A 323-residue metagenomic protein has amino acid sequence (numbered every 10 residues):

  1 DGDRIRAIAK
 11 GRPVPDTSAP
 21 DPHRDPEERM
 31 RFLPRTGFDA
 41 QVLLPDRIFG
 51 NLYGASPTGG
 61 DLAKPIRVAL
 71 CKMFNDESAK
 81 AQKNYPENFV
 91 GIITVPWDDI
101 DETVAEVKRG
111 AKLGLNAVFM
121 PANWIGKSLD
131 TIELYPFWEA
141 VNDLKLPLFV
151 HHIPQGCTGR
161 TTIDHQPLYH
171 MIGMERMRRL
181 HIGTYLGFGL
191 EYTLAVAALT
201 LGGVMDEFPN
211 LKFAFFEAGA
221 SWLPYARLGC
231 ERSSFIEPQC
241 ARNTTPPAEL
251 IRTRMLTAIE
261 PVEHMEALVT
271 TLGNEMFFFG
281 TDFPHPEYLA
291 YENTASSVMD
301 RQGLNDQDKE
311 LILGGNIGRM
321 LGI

Functional and structural regions predicted by a protein language model:
D1-A40, M73-N84, A105-R109, G202-G203 (+5 more regions): Mid-to-C-terminal alpha-helical segments outside catalytic/metal-binding sites
A7-S18, L52-D61, M177-Y185: Short glycine/proline-rich turn/loop motifs
G11-R12, T17-S18, R67, V95 (+2 more regions): A generic structural signal for short
S18, K64-C71, I182-L190, G303: A short acidic, glycine-rich active-site loop that binds or catalyzes chemistry on phosphate/adenosine moieties
T36-A40, R47-C157: Extended, charged catalytic domains and RNA/DNA-binding interfaces, predominantly in divalent-metal-using enzymes
R67, C71, N75, T193-A197 (+1 more regions): Amphipathic, non-transmembrane alpha-helical scaffold segments
V95-D98, A218, E260, I312: Short beta->alpha linker loops
V107-F278: Catalytic pocket-lining loop regions of alpha/beta-barrel enzymes, especially the amidohydrolase/enolase/GH5 lineages
